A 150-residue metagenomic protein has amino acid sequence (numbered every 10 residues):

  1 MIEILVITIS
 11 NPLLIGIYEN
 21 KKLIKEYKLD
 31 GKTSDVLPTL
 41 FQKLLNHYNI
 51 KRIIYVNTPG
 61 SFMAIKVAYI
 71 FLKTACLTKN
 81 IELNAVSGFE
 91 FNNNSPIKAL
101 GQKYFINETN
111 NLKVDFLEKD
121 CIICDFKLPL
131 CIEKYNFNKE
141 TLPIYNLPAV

Functional and structural regions predicted by a protein language model:
M1-T39, N46-H47, L83-V150: Oxyanion-binding and handling regions
K28, T58-P59: Short, contiguous strand/loop micro-motifs
L40-F41, F62: Short secondary-structure capping micro-motifs at structural edges
R52-N57, M63-L83: DPxDG-like acidic metal-binding loop motif
G60-S61, E118: Short, structured coil/loop segments at alpha-helix boundaries
